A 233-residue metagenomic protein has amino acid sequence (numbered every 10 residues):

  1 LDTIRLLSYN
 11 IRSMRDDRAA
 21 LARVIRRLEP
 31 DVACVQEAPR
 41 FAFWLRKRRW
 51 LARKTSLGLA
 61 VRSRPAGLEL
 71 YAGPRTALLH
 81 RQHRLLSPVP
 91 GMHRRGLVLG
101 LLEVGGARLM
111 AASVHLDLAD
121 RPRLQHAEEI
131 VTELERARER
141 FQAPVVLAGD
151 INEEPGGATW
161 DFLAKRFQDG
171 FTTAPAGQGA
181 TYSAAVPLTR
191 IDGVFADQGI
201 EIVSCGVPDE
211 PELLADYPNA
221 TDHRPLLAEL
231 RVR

Functional and structural regions predicted by a protein language model:
L1-W50, K54, L68-E69, R233: N-terminal, active-site-proximal structural segment of metallo-dependent hydrolase catalytic domains
D2-S13, H80-Q82, L99, R108-D117: Active-site-proximal beta-strand elements of phosphoester/diester hydrolases
I11, A38, V114-L116, G149-I151 (+1 more regions): Active-site metal-binding loops of divalent metal-dependent hydrolases
M14-D17, P39-W44, A119-R121, I151-A158 (+2 more regions): Active-site environment of divalent metal-dependent phosphoester hydrolases
V32, E37-R108, S204-D209: Structured beta-strand-rich core segments of catalytic domains in phosphoester-bond hydrolases
A33-Q36, V61-R62, V146-D150, D169-T172: Active-site neighborhood of phospho(di)ester-bond hydrolases with catalytic His/Asp-centered motifs
T76, R81-H83, P88-V89, E135-V145 (+1 more regions): Metal-dependent phosphoester-hydrolase catalytic domains
L99-E103, M110, L124-I151, T159-W160: His/acidic metal-ligating clusters that form di-metal
